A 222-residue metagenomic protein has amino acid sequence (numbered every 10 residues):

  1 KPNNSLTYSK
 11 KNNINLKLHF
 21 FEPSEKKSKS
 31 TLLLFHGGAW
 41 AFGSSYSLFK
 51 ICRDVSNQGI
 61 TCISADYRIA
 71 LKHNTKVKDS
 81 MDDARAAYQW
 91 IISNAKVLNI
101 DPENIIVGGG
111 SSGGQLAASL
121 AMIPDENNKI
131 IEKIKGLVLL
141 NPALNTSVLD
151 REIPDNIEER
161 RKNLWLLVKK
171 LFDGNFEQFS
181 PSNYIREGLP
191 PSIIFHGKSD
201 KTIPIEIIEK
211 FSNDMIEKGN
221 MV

Functional and structural regions predicted by a protein language model:
K1-V222: Alpha/beta-hydrolase superfamily serine-hydrolase fold, recognizing
